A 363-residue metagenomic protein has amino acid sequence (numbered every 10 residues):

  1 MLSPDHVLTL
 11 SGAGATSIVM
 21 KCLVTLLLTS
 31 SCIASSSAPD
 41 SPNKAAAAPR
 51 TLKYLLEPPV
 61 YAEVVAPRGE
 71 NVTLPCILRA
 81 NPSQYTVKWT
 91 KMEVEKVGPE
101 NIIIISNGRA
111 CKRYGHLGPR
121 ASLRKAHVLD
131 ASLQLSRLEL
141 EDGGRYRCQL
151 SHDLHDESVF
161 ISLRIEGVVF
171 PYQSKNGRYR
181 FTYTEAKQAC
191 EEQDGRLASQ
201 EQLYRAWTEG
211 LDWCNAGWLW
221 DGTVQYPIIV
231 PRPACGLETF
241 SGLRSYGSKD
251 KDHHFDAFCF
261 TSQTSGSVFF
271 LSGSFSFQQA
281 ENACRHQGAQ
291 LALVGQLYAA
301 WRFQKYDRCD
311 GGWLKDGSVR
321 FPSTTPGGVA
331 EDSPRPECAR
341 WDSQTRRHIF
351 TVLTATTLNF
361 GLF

Functional and structural regions predicted by a protein language model:
L2-V7, S11-Y61, S83-Q84, V168-F170: N-terminal signal peptide
S35-A45, P49, T86, T90 (+2 more regions): Extracellular/luminal immunoglobulin-like beta-sandwich modules
A48-L56, P119, E166-T184, C214-G217 (+3 more regions): Extracellular disulfide-stabilized recognition modules
T73-P75, G118-I161: Ligand-binding face of N-terminal immunoglobulin V-set domains in extracellular IgSF glycoproteins
C76, W89, Y146-C148, C190 (+3 more regions): Core motif of extracellular immunoglobulin-like domains
N81-G118, E201, G295: N-terminal V-set
S106, Q202-K249, Q296-Q344, H348-T351: An exposed tryptophan-centered "aromatic clamp" motif
Y183-G210, F270, F277-C309: Conserved hydrophobic ligand-interaction patch in extracellular adhesion modules
